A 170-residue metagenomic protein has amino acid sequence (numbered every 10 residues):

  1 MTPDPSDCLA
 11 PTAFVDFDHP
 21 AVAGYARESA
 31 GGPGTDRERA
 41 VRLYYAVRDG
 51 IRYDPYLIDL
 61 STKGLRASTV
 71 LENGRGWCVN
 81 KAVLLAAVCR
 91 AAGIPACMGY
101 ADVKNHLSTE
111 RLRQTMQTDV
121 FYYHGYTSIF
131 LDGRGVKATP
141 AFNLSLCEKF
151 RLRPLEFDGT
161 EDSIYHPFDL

Functional and structural regions predicted by a protein language model:
T2-N73: Secondary-structure boundary elements
T2-P5, L9-F17, V103-L170: His-Asp-centered catalytic microenvironments across diverse enzyme cores, prominently the transglutaminase-like
A23, E28, L57-D59, G76-W77 (+2 more regions): A generic structural micro-environment signature that highlights single residues at secondary-structure boundaries
Y45-D49, A87, A91, I129: Residue-level signal for well-ordered alpha-helical scaffold segments within enzymatic catalytic domains
P55-Y123: Active-site neighborhood of thiol-dependent amide/isopeptide-bond enzymes
